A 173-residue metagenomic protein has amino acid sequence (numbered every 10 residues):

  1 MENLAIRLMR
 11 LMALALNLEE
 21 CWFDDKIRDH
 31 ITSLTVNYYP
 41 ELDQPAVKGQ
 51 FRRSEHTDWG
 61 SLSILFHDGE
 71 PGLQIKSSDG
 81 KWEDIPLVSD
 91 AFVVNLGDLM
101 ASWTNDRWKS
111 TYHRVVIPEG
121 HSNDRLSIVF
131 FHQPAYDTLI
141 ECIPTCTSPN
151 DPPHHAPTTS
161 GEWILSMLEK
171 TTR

Functional and structural regions predicted by a protein language model:
E2-R173: C-terminal flanking tails of non-heme Fe-dependent oxygenases
